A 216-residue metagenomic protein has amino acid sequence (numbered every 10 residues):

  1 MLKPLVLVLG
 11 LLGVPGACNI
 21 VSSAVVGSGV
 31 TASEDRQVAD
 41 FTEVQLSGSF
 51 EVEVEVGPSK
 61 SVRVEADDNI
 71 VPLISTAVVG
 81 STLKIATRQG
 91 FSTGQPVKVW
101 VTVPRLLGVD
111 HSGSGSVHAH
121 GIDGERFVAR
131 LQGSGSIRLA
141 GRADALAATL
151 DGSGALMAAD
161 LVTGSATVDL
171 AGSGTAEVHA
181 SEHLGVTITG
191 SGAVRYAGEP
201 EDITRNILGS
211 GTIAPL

Functional and structural regions predicted by a protein language model:
L2-V71, T82-W100, I213-L216: Short acidic/polar N-terminal linker immediately downstream of export determinants
E34-D35, T42-V54, F91-V101, R105-L216: Extended, compositionally simple hydrophobic/Ser/Thr-rich segments that build repetitive fibrous architectures
